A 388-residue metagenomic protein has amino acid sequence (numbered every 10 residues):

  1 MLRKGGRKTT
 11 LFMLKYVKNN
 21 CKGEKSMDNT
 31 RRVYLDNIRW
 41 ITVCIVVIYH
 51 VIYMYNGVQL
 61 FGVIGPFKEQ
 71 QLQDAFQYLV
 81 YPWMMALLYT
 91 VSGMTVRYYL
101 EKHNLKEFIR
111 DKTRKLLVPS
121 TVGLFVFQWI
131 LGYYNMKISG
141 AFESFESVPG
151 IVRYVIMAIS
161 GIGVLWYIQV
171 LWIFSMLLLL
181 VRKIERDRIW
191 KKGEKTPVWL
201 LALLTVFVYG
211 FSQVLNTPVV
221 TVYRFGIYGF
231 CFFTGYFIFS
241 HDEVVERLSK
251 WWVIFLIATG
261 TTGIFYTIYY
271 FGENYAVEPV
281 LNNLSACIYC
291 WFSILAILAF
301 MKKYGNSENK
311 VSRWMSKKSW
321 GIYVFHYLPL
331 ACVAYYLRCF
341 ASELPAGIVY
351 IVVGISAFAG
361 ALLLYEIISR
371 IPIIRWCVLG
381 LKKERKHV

Functional and structural regions predicted by a protein language model:
G5-K8, L14-V388: Alpha-helical transmembrane segments and their immediate juxtamembrane cytosolic regions
